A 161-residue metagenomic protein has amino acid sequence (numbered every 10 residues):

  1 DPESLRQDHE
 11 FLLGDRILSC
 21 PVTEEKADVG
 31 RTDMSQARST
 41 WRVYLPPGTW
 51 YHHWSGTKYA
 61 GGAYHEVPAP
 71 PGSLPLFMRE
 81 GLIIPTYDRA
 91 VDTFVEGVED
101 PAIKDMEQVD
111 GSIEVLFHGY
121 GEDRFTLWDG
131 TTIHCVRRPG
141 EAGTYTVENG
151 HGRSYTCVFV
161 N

Functional and structural regions predicted by a protein language model:
D1-S154, F159: Catalytic core of carbohydrate-active enzymes
